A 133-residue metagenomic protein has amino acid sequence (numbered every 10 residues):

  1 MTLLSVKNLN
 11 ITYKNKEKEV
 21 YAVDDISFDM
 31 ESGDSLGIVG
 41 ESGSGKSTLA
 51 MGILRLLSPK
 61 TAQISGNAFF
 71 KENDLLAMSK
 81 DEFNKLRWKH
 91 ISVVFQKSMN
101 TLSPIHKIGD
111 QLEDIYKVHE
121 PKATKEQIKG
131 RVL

Functional and structural regions predicted by a protein language model:
M1-L133: ABC transporter nucleotide-binding domains
